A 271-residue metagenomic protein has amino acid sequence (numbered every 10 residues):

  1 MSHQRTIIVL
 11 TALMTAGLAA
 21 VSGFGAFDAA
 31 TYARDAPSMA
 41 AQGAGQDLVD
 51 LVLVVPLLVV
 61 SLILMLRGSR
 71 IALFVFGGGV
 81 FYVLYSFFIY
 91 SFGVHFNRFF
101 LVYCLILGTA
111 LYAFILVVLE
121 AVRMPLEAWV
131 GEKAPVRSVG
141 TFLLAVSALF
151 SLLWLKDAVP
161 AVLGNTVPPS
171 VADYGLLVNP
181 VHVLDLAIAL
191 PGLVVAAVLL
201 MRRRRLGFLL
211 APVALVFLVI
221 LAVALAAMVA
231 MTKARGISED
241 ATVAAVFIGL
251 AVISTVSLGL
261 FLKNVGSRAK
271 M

Functional and structural regions predicted by a protein language model:
M1-A40: N-terminal signal-anchor module of multipass membrane proteins
L10-V21, Y103-V122, K133-P160, P180-A189 (+1 more regions): Alpha-helical transmembrane segments of multi-pass integral membrane proteins
A40-L48, V171-G192: A loop-to-helix transmembrane entry motif
V49-V60, L105-E120, I188-V195, G249-N264: Hydrophobic cores of alpha-helical transmembrane segments in multi-pass inner/ER membrane proteins, independent
V60-L116, R123-K133: Membrane-interface helix-loop-helix junctions at boundaries between adjacent transmembrane segments
V159-L176: Membrane-interface interhelical connector segments
H182-M271: C-terminal transmembrane-bundle signature of multipass membrane proteins, characterized by strong activation on
